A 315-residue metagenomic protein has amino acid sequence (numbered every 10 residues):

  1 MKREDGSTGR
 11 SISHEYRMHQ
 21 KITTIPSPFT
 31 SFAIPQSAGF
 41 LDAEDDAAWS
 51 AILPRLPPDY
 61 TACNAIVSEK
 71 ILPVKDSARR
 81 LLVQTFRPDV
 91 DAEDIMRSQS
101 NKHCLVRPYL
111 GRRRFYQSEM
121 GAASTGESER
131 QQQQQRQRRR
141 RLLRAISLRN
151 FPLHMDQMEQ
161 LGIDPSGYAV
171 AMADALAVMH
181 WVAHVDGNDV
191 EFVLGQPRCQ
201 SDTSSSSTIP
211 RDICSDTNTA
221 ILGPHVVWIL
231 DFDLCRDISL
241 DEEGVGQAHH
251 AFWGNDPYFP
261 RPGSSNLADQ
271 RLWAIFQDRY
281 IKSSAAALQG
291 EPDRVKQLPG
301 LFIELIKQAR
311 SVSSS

Functional and structural regions predicted by a protein language model:
E4-A48, G167, D241: A conserved alpha-helical element in kinase catalytic cores
G6-S13, A62, G162-V170, H184: Intrinsic disorder
G9, H19, T23, T125 (+2 more regions): A domain-level signal for the structural core that forms small-molecule/cofactor-binding pockets and catalytic centers
F32-P165, S201-P210, T217-N218, V227-W228 (+2 more regions): Conserved structural core of kinase catalytic domains
F32-P35, A183-G195, G290-Q297: Short glycine-rich, low-complexity/disordered patches
M158, G162, G187, H249-V312: Acidic, metal/cofactor-coordinating or nucleic-acid-engaging core segments within structured domains
G162, W181-Q270: Catalytic activation segment of kinase domains across protein kinase-like and atypical kinase folds
Y168-H180: Short, hydrophobic/amphipathic alpha-helical packing segments that form internal helix faces or helix-helix interfaces
